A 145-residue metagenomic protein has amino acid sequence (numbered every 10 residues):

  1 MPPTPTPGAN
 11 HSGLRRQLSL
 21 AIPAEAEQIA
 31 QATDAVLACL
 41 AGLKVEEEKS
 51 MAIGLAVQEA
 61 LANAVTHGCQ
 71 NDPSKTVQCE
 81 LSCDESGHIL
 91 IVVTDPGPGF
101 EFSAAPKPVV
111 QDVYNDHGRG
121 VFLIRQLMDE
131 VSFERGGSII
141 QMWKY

Functional and structural regions predicted by a protein language model:
M1-S19, V65-Y145: Conserved beta-strand-loop-beta-strand hairpin that lines the nucleotide-binding pocket of ATP/GTP-utilizing enzymes
S19-Q31: STAS-typified acidic loop motif
A24, V45-E48, D72: Structural signature of the histidine kinase catalytic ATP-binding subdomain
D34-Q58, V113-Y114: Conserved short strand/loop->alpha-helix "switch" segment adjacent to the catalytic nucleotide/phosphoryl-transfer site
Q58, A62, T66: Short alpha-helix lining the ATP-binding pocket of the histidine-kinase-like ATPase
